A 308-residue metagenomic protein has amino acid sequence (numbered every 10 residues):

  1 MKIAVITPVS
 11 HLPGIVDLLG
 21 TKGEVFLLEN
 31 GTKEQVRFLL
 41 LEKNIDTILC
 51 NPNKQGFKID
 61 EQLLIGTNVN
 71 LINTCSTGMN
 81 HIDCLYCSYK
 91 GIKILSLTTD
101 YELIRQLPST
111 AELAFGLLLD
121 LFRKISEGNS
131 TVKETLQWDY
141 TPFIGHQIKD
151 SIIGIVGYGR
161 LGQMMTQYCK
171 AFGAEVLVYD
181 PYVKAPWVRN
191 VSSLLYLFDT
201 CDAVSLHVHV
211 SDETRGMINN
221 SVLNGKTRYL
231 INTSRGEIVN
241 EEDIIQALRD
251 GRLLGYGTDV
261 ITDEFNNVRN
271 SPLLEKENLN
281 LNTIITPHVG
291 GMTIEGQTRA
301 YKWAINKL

Functional and structural regions predicted by a protein language model:
M1, G14, Y140-G225: Rossmann-like dinucleotide/phosphate-binding beta-alpha-beta segment
M1-P52, G173, L177: N-terminal glycine-/charge-rich "phosphate-binding" loop or analogous flexible N-terminal tail
L39-L41, L63-I65, Y196-L197, V222: Structural alpha-helical scaffold elements that stabilize or flank donor/cofactor-binding regions in carbohydrate
L41-T47, G66-V69, T200-V204, K226-R228: Short acidic/histidine-rich motifs immediately flanking catalytic phosphotransfer sites in two-component signaling
D46-N129: Phosphate/diphosphate ligand-binding glycine-rich loop within oxidoreductases
P52-N53, T77, D202, H207-V210 (+2 more regions): Short glycine-/small-residue-rich Rossmann-like dinucleotide-binding loops
G56-V69, E213-L230: Rossmann-fold NAD(P) dinucleotide-binding segment
D100, Y229, T233-L308: Rossmann-like dinucleotide-binding domain for NAD(H)/NADP(H)
